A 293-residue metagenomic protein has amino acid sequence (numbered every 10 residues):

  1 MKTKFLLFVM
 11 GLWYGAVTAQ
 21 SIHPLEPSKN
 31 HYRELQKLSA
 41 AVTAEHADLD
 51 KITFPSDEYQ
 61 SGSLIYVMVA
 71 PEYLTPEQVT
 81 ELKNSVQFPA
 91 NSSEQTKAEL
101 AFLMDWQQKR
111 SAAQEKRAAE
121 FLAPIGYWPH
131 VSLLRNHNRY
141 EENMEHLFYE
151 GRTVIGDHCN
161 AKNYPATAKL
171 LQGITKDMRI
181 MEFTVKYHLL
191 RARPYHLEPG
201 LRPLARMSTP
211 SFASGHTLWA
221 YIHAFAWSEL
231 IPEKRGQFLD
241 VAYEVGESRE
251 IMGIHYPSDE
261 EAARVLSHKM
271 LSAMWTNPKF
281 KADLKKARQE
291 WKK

Functional and structural regions predicted by a protein language model:
M1-S21: Bacterial Sec-dependent N-terminal signal peptides
S21-M252, A273-K279, D283, W291-K293: Hydrophobic alpha-helical bundle signature of multipass membrane enzymes
L218, P257, E261: Active-site His/Glu-centered metal-binding helix of metallohydrolases
A263-R264, A287: Acidic/histidine-rich, metal-coordinating catalytic segments
H268-M270: Catalytic phosphate/nucleotide-handling subdomain of diverse soluble enzymes
